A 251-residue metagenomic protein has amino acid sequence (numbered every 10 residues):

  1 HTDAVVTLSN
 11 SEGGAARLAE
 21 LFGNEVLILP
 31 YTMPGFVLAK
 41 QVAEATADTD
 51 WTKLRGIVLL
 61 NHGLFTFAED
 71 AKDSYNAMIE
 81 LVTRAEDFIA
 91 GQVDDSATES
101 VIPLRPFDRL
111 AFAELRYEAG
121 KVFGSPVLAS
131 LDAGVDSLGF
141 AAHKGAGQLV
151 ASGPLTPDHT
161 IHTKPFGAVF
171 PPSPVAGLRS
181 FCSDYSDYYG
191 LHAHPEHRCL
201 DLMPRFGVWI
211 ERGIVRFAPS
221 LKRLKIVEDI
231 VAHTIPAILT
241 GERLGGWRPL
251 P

Functional and structural regions predicted by a protein language model:
T2-P251: Glycine-rich flexible loops
